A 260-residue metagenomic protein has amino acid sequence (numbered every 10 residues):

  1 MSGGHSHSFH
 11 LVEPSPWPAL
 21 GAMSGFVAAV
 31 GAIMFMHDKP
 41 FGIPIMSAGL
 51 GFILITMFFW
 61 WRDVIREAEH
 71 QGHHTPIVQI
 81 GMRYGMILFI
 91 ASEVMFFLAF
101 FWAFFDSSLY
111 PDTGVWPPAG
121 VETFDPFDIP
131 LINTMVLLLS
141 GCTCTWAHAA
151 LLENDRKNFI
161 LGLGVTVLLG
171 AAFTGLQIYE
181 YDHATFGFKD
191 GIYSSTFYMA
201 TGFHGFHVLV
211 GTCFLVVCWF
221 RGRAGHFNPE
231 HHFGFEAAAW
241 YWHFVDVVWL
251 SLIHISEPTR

Functional and structural regions predicted by a protein language model:
M1-I87, A91-V94, L98-L131, L138-G164 (+3 more regions): Membrane-interfacial helix termini and the short, flexible loops that connect transmembrane helices in multi-pass
F96, V136, E180, H207 (+1 more regions): Short active-site segment of divalent metal-dependent hydrolases/proteases that encodes the spacing between
M199-L215: Alpha-helical transmembrane segments of helical membrane proteins, especially in multi-pass transport, channel
H243: Cytosolic ligand/metal-binding cores
S251-R260: Residue-level detector of conserved catalytic or cofactor/ligand-binding positions in enzyme active sites
